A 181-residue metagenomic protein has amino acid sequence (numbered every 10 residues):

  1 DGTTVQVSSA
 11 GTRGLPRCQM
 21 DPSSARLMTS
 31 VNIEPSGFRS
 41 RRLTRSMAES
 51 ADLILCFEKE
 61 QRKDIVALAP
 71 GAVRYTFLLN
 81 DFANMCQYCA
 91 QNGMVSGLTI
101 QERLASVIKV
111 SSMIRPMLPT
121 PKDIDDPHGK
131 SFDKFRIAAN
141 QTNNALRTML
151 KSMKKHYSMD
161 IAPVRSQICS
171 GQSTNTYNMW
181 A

Functional and structural regions predicted by a protein language model:
D1-A51, K59-K63, A67-V73, K151-D160 (+2 more regions): Conserved active-site segments centered on acidic
E58-K59, N80: Short secondary-structure boundary segments
V66-C169, Y177-A181: Phosphate-binding/catalytic loops
